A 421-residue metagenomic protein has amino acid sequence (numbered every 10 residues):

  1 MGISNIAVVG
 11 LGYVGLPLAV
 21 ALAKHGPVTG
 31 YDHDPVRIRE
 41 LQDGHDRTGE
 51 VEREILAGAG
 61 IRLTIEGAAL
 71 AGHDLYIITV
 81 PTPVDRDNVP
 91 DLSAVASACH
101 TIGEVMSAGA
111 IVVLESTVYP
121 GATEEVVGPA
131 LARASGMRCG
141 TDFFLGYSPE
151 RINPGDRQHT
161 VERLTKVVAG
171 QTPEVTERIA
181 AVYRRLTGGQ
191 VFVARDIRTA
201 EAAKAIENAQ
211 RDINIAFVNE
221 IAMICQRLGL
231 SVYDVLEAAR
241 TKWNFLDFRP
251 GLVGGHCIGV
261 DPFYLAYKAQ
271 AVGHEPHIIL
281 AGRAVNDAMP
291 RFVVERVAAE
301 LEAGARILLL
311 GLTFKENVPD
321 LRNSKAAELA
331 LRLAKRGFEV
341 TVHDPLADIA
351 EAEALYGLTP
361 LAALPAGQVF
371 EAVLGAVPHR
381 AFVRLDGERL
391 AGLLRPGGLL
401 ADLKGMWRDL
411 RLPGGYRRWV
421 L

Functional and structural regions predicted by a protein language model:
M1-L421: Structural/interface elements that position substrates and couple domains in central-metabolism enzymes
